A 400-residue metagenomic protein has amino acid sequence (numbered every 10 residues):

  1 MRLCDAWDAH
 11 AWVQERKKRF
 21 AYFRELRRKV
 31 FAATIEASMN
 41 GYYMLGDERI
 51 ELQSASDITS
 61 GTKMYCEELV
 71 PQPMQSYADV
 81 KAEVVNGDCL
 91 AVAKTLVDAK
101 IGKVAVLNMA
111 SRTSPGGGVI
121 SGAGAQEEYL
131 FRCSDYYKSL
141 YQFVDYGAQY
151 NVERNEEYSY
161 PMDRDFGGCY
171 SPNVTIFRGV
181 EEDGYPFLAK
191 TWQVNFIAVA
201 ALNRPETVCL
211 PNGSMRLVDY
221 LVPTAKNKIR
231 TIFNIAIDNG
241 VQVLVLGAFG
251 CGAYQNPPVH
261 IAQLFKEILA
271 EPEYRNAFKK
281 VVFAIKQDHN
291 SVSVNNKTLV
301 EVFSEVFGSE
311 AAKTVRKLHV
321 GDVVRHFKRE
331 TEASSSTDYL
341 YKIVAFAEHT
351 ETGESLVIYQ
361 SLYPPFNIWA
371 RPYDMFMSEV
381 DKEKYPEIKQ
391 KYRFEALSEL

Functional and structural regions predicted by a protein language model:
M1-L244, A248-K313, I343: Macrodomain-like recognition of ADP-ribose-binding/processing modules
I101, T337, P365-N367: Short acidic/polar mixed-charge low-complexity motifs
V106, F196, V323, L356-I358: Conserved hydrophobic/aromatic beta-strand scaffold that supports enzyme active sites
A110-S114, F327-E330, Q360-P365: Short, flexible beta-strand-to-coil junctions
V315-S334: Short coil-to-beta transition motif at edge beta-strands of beta-rich domains
S335-E348: Short beta-strand-centered aromatic/proline hotspots
F346-Y373: Basic/aromatic-rich interaction segments and small domains that mediate binding to polyanionic partners
F366-L400: Intrinsically disordered, low-complexity, charged/polar segments
